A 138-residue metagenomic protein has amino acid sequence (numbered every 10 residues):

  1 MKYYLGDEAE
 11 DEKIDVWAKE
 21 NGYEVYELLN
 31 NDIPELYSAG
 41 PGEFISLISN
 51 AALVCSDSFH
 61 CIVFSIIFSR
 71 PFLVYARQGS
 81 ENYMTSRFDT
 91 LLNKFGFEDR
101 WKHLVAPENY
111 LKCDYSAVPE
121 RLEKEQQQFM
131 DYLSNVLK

Functional and structural regions predicted by a protein language model:
M1-K138: Active-site anion-handling motifs in enzyme catalytic cores
